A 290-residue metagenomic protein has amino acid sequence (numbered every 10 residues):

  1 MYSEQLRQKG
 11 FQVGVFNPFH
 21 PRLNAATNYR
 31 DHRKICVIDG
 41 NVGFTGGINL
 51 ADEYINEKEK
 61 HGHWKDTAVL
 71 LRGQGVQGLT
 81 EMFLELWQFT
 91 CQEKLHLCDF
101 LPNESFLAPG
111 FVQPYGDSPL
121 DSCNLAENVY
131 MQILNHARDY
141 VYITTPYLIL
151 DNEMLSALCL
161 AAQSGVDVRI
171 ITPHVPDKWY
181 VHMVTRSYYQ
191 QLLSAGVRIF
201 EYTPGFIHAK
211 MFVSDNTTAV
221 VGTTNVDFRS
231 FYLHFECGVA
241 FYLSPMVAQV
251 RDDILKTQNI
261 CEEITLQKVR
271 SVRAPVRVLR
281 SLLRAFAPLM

Functional and structural regions predicted by a protein language model:
M1-M290: Charged, low-complexity intrinsically disordered terminal segments
